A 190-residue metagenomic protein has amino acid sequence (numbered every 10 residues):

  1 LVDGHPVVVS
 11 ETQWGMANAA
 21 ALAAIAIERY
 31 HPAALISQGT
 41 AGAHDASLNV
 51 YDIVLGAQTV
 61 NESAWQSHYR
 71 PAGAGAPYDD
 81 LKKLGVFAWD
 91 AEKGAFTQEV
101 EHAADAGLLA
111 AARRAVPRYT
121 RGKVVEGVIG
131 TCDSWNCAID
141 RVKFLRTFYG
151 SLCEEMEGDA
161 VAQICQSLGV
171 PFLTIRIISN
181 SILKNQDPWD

Functional and structural regions predicted by a protein language model:
L1-Y30: N-terminal short beta-loop-beta anion/metal-coordinating cradle
V7-T12, V128-G130, I175: Active-site-proximal beta-strand elements of phosphoester/diester hydrolases
H31-I36: Proline-aspartate-enriched helix->loop->beta-strand connector
D45-Y149: Mid-sequence, gly/pro-rich, charge-dense loop/helix-turn segments that line enzyme active sites
R118, F172, I178-D190: Regulatory input/activation interfaces that engage signals or partners
C137-I139, A162-Q163, S181-D187: Short active-site-adjacent structural elements
E155-L173: Short glycine-rich, acidic/polar surface loops and turns
